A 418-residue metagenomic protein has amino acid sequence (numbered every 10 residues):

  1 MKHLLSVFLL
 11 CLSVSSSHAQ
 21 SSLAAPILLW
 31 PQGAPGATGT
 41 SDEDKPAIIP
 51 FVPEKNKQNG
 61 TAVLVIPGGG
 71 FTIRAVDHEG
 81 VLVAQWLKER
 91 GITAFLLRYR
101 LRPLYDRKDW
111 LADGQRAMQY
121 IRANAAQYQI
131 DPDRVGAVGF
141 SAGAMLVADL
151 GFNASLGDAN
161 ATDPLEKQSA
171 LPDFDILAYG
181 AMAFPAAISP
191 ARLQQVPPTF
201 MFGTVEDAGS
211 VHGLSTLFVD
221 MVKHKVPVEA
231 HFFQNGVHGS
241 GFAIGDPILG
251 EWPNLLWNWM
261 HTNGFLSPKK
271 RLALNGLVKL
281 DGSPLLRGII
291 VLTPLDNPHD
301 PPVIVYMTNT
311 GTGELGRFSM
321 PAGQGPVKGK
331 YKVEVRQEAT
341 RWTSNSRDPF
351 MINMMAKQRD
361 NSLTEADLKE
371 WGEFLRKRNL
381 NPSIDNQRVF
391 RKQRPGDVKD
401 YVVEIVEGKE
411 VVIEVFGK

Functional and structural regions predicted by a protein language model:
Q20-T61, P268: N-terminal cap/lid segment of alpha/beta-hydrolase-fold proteins
T40, F51, V219-R271: C-terminal catalytic histidine-bearing segment of alpha/beta-hydrolase fold enzymes
N59-G69: Short beta-strand element of the alpha/beta-hydrolase
A75-D77, L82, L97-Q129, A243-G250: Catalytic nucleophile-loop/oxyanion-hole region of alpha/beta-hydrolase and closely related hydrolase-like folds
V76-F95, F218-V219: Short amphipathic alpha-helix adjacent to the substrate-entry channel of hydrolases
R116-Q194: Primarily recognizes the serine-hydrolase "nucleophile elbow" in alpha/beta-hydrolase and SGNH/GDSL folds
Q195, F200-G203: Short beta-strand/loop motif that positions the catalytic acidic residue of the alpha/beta-hydrolase fold
L266-K418: Glycine/proline-rich low-complexity segments that form flexible loops, beta-turns, and polyproline
